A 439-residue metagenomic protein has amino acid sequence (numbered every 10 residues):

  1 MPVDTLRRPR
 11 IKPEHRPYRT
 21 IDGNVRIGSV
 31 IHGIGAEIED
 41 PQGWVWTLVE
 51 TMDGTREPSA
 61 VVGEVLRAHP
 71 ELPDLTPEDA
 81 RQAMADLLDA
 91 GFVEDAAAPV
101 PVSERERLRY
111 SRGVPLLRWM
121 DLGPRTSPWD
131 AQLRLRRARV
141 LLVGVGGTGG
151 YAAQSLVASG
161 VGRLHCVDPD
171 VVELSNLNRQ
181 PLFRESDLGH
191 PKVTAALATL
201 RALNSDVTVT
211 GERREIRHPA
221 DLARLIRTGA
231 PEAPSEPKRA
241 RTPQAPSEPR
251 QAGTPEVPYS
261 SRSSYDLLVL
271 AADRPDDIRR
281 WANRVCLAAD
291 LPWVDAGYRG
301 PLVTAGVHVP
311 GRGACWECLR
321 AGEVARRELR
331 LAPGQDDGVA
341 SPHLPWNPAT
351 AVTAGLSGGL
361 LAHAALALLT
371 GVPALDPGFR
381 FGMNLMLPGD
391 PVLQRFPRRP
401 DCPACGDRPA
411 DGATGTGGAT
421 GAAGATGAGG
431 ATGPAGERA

Functional and structural regions predicted by a protein language model:
M1-A439: Adenine nucleotide-associated cytosolic modules
